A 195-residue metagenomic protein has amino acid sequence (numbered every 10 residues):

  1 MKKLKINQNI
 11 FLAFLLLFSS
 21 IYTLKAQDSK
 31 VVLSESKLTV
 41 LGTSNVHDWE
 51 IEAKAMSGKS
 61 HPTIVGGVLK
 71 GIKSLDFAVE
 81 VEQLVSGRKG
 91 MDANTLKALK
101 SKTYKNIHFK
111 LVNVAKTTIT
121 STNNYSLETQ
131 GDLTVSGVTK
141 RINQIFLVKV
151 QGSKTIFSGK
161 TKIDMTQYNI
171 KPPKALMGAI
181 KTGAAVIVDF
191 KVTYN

Functional and structural regions predicted by a protein language model:
M1-K30: Bacterial Sec-dependent N-terminal signal peptides
A26-N195: Low-complexity, acidic/polar, glycine-enriched regions of mature
